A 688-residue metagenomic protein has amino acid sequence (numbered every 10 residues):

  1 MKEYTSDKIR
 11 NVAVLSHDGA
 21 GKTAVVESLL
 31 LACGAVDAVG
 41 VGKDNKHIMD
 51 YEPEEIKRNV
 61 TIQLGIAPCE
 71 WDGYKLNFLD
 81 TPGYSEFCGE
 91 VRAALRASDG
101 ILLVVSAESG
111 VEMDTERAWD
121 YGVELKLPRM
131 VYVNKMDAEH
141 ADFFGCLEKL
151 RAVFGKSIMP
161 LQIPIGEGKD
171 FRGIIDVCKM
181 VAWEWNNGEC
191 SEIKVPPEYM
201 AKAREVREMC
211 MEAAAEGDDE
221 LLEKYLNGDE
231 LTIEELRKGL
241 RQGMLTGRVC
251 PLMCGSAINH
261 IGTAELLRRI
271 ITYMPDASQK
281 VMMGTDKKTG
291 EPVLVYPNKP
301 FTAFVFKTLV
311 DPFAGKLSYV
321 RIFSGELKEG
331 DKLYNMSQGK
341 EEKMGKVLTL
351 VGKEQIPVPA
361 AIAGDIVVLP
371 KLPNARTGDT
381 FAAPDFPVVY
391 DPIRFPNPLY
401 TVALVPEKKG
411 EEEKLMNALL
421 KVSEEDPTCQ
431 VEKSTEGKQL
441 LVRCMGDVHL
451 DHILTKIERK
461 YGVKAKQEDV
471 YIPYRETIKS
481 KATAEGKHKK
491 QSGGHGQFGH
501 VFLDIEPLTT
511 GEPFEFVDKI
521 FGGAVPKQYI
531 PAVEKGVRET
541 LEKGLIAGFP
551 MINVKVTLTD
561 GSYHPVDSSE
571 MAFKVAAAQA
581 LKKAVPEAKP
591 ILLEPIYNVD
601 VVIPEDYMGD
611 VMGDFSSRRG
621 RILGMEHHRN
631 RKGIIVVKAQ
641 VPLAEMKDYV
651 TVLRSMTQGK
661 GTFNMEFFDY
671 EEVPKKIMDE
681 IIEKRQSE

Functional and structural regions predicted by a protein language model:
M1-E688: Structural and coupling elements of P-loop NTPases
